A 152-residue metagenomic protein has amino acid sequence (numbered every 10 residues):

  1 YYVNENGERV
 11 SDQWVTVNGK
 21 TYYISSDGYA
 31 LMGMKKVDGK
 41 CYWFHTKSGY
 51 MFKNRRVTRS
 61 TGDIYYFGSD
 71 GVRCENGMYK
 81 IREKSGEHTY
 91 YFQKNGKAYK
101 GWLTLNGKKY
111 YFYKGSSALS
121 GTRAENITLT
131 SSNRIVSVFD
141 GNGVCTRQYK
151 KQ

Functional and structural regions predicted by a protein language model:
Y1-Q152: Extracellular adhesion/carbohydrate-binding repeat motifs centered on closely spaced tryptophans
